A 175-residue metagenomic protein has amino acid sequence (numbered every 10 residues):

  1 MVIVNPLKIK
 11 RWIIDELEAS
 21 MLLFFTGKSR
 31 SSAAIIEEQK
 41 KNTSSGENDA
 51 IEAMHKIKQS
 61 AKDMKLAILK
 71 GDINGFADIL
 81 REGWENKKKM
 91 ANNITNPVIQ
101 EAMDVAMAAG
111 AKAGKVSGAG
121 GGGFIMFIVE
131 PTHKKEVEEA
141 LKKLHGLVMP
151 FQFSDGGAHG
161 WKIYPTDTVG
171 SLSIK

Functional and structural regions predicted by a protein language model:
M1-K115, M126-K175: C-terminal nucleotide
G122: Glycine-rich active-site/cofactor-binding loop and its immediate structural neighborhood
